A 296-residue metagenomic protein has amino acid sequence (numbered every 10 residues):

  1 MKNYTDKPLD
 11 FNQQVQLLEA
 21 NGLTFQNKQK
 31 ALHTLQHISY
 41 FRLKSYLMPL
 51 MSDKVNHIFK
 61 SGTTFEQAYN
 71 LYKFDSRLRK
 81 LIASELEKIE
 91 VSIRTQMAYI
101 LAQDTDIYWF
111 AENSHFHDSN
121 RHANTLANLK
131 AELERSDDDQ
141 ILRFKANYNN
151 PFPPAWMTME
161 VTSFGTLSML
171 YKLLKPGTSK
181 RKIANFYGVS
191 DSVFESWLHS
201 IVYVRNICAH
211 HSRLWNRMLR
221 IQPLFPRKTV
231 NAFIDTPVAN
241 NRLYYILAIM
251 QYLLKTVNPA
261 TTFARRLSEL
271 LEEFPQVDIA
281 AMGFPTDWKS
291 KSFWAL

Functional and structural regions predicted by a protein language model:
M1-Y203, W215-L296: Extended intrinsically disordered or low-complexity regions, especially N/C-terminal cytosolic tails and loops, rather
H211: Acidic/aromatic/glycine-rich contiguous surface patches that form carbohydrate-binding/processing clefts and analogous
